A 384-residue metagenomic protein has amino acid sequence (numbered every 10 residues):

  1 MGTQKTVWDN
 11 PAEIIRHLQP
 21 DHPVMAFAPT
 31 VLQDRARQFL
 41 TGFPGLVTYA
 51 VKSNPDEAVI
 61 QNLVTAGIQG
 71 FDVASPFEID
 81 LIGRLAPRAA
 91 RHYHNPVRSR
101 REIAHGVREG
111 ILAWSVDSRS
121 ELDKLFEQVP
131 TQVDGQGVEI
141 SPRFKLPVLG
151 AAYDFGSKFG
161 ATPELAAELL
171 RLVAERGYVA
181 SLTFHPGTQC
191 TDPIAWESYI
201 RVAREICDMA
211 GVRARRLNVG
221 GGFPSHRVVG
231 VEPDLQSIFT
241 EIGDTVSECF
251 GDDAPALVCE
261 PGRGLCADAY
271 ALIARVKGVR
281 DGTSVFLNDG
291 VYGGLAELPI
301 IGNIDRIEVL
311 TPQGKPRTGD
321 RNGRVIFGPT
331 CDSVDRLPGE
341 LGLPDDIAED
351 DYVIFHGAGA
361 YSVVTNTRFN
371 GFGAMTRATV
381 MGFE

Functional and structural regions predicted by a protein language model:
M1-V138, A167, E175-V179, M209 (+1 more regions): A charged N-terminal "starter" segment
F27-D34, N54, A58, F77 (+10 more regions): Conserved active-site and cofactor/substrate-binding residues in soluble primary-metabolism enzymes
T30, K52-D56, A74-F77, P96-R98 (+7 more regions): Active-site beta-loop-alpha junctions enriched in small/polar residues
I60, R84, I103-R108, L125-Q128 (+6 more regions): Short acidic, glycine/serine/threonine-rich loops at helix termini
R84-L85, R108, T131-G135, N218 (+5 more regions): Solvent-exposed alpha-helices and their adjacent loops that cap or buttress functional pockets in soluble metabolic
L146-R280, L343, N370-F372: Active-site loop/helix belt of alpha/beta enzymes
E241, A256-E384: Charged (often Lys/Glu-rich) extended helix/loop segments that serve as interaction or gating elements
